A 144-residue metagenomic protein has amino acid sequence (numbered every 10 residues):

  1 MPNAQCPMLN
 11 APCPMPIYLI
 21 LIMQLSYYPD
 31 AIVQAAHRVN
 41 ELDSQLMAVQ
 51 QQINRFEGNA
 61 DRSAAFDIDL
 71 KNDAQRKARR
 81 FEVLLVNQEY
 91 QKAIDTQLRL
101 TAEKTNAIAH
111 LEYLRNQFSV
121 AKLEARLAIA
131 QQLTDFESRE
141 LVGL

Functional and structural regions predicted by a protein language model:
M1-P16: Arg/Gly-rich low-complexity intrinsically disordered repeat tracts
N10, I17-I22, L70: Serine/threonine-rich, low-complexity intrinsically disordered segments
L21-E41: Short, charge-rich amphipathic alpha-helices with coiled-coil/heptad character
R38, D43-Q45, Q50-E57, K92-A128: Long amphipathic alpha-helical coiled-coil segments
L46-E82: Extended alpha-helical coiled-coil "stalk/arm" regions that act as elongated linkers or oligomerization scaffolds
D69-E103: Short, glycine/alanine-rich amphipathic alpha-helical segment that often forms an alpha-turn-alpha hairpin
R126-F136: Short linear motifs in low-complexity, proline-biased tails and propeptides
F136-L144: Short acidic DE-rich linear segments
